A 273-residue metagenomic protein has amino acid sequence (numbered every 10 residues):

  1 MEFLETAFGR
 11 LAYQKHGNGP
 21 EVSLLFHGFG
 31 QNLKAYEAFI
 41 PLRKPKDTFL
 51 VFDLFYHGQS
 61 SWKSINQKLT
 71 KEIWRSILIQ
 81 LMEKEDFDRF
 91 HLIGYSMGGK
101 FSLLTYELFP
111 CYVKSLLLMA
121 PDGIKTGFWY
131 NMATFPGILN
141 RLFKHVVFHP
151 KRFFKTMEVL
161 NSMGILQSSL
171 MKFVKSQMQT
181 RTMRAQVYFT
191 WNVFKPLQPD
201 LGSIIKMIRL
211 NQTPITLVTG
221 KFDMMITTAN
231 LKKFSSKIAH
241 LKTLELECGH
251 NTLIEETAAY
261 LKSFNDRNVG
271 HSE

Functional and structural regions predicted by a protein language model:
G9, Q14-S61: Conserved HGGG/HGGXW glycine-rich cap/lid loop of the alpha/beta-hydrolase fold
L50-I93: Active-site loop/oxyanion-hole signature of alpha/beta-hydrolase fold enzymes
G94-G98, S102: Gly/Ala-rich beta-loop-alpha elbow adjacent to hydrolase catalytic centers
E107, S115-V147: Flexible "cap/lid" loop of the alpha/beta hydrolase fold
F148-R209: Conserved alpha/beta-hydrolase catalytic His-Asp/Glu region
N211, L217-T219: Short beta-strand/loop motif that positions the catalytic acidic residue of the alpha/beta-hydrolase fold
M224-N230: Conserved alpha/beta-hydrolase "acid-adjacent" motif
M225, L246-L261: Catalytic histidine-centered segment of alpha/beta-hydrolase-like enzymes
